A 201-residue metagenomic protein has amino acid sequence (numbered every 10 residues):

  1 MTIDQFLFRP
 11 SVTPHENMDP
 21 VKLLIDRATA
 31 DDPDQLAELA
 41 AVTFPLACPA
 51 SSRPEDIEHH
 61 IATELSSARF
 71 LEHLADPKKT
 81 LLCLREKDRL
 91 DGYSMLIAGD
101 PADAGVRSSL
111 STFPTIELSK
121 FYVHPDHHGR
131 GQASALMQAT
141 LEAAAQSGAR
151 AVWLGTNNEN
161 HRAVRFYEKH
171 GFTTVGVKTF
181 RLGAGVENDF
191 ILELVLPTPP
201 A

Functional and structural regions predicted by a protein language model:
I3-F6, R27-P33, A37-A50, E58-D126 (+4 more regions): Acetyl-CoA-dependent GNAT
Q5-F6, L110-I116, R150-W153, N157-V164 (+2 more regions): C-terminal "cap" of GNAT-fold acetyltransferases
M18-D19, F113: Short, flexible turn/loop "capping" segments at secondary-structure junctions
K22-L24: Extreme N-terminal starter segment of soluble prokaryotic enzymes
F121-Q138, A145-S147, N158-R165, K169-H170: Conserved glycine-rich acetyl-CoA-binding loop
